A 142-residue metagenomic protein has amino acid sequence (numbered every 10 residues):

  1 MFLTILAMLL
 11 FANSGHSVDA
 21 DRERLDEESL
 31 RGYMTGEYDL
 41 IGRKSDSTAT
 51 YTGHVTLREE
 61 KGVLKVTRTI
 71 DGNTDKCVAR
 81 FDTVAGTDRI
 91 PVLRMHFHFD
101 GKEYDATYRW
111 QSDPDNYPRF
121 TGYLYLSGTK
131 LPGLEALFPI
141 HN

Functional and structural regions predicted by a protein language model:
M1-L3: Bacterial N-terminal signal peptides that target proteins for export
L6-G15: Hydrophobic h-region of N-terminal signal peptides that target proteins for export in Gram-negative bacteria
V18-N142: Central antiparallel beta-sheet cores of small beta-barrel/beta-sandwich binding domains
